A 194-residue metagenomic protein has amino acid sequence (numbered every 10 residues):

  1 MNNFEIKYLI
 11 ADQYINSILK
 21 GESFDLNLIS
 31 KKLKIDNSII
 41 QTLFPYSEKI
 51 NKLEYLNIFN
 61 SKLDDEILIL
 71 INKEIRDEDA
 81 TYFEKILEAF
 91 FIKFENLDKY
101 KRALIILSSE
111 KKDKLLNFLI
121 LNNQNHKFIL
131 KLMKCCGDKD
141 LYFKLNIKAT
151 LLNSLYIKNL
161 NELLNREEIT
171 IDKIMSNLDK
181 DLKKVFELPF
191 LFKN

Functional and structural regions predicted by a protein language model:
N2-N37, P45-K52, L56: Short, amphipathic alpha-helix enriched in basic
L56-L68: Short, basic, alpha-helical segments at the C-terminal edge of helix-turn-helix-like DNA-binding modules
I71-R102: Hydrophobic alpha-helical connector segments
N96-L116, M133: Amphipathic alpha-helical segments used for helix-helix packing
K114-D138, I147-S154: Amphipathic alpha-helical packing segments from all-alpha helical-bundle domains
F143-L164, L178-K184: Hydrophobic alpha-helical segments that form the core of small-molecule binding pockets and/or dimer interfaces
N165-N194: C-terminal peripheral helix-coil segments that are non-catalytic and often amphipathic
